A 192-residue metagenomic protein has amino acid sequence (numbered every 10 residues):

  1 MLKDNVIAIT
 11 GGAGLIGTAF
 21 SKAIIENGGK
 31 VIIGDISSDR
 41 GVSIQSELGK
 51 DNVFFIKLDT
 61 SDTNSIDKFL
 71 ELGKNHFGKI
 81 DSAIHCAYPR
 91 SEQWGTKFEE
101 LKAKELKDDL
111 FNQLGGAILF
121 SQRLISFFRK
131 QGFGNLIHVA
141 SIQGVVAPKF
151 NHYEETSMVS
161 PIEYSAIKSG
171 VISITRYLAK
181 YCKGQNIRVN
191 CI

Functional and structural regions predicted by a protein language model:
L2-I32, L178: Canonical Rossmann dinucleotide-binding motif of NAD(H)/NADP(H)-dependent dehydrogenases/reductases, specifically
G29-S43: Conserved glycine-rich Rossmann-like NAD(P)H-binding loop of the short-chain dehydrogenase/reductase
L48-N64: Rossmann-fold cofactor-recognition segment
C86-W94: Conserved NAD(P)H cofactor-binding loop of Rossmann-fold oxidoreductase domains
R90, A103, I137-G170, T175-K183: Catalytic loop of short-chain dehydrogenase/reductase
W94-F98, K102-L110, F150: Substrate-binding pocket helix/loop in short-chain dehydrogenase/reductase
S121-Q122, R176: A short, exposed helix-loop element centered on a Lys and neighboring polar residues
